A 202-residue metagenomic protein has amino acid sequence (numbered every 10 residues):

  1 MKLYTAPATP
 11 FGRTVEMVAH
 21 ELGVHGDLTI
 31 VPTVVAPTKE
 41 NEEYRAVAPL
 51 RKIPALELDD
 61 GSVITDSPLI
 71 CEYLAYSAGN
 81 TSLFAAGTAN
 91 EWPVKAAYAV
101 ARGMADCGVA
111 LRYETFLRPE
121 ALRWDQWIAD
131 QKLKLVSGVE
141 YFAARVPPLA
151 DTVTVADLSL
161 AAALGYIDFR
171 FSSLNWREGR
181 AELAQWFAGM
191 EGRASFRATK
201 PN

Functional and structural regions predicted by a protein language model:
M1-R123: GST-like domain detector, emphasizing the conserved glutathione-binding G-site in the N-terminal thioredoxin-like
H25, T81, N175-R177, R197: Short coil/loop linkers at secondary-structure junctions
C71, A75, K95-Y98, V139 (+2 more regions): Non-transmembrane alpha-helical segments in soluble domains of secreted/periplasmic/extracellular proteins
T81-A86, D151, R197-P201: Short, hydrophobic secondary-structure boundary micro-motifs
A101-Q185: GST-like fold's C-terminal all-alpha helical module
E178-T199: C-terminal end-helix/capping segment
